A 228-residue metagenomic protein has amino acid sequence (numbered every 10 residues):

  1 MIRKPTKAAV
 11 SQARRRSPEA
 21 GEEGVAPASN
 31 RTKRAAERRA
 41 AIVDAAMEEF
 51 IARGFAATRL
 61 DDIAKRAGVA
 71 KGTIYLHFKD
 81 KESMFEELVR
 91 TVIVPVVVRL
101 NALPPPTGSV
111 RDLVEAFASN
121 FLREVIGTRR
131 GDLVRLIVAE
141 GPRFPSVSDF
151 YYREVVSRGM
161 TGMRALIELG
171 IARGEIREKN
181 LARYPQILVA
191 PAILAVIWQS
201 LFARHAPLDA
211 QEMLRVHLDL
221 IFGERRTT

Functional and structural regions predicted by a protein language model:
M1-R53, A57-V69, L76-S83: Basic, helix-initiating cap at the start of DNA-binding domains
E37, A41-E48, A52, R66 (+4 more regions): Alpha-helical structural segments
V92, V96-L100, R129, P145 (+2 more regions): Short amphipathic alpha-helical interaction/hinge segments
P106-V110, I126-R130, R177, A206 (+1 more regions): Residue-level signature of the cytosolic catalytic core of signaling kinases
V125-R153, I197-L201: Amphipathic alpha-helical segments used for helix-helix packing
P145, V156-Y184, Q199, R225-T228: Hydrophobic alpha-helical bundle segments that form small-molecule/ligand-binding pockets
D149, I171-D219: Hydrophobic/aromatic-rich alpha-helical bundle segments in the mid-to-C-terminal region
